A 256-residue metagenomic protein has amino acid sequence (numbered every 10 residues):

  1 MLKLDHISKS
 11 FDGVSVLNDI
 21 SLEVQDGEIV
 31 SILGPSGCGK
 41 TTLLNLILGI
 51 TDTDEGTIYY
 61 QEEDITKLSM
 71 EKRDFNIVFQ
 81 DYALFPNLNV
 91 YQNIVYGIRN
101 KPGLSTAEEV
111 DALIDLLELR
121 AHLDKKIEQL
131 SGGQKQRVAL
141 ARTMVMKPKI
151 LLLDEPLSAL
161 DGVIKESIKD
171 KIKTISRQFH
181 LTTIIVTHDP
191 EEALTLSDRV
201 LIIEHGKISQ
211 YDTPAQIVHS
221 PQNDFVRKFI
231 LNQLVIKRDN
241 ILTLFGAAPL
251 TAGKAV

Functional and structural regions predicted by a protein language model:
L33-P35: The feature captures the beta-strand-to-loop junction immediately N-terminal to the Walker
S105-H122, K173-T174: Conserved ABC ATPase "signature" region
K126-L130, Q134: Conserved ABC ATPase signature
V145-K149: A short, proline-enriched helix->beta-strand linker immediately N-terminal to the Walker B motif in ABC-type P-loop
H205-G206: Conserved ABC ATPase "signature" C-loop
Y211-D212, S220: ABC ATPase "signature
